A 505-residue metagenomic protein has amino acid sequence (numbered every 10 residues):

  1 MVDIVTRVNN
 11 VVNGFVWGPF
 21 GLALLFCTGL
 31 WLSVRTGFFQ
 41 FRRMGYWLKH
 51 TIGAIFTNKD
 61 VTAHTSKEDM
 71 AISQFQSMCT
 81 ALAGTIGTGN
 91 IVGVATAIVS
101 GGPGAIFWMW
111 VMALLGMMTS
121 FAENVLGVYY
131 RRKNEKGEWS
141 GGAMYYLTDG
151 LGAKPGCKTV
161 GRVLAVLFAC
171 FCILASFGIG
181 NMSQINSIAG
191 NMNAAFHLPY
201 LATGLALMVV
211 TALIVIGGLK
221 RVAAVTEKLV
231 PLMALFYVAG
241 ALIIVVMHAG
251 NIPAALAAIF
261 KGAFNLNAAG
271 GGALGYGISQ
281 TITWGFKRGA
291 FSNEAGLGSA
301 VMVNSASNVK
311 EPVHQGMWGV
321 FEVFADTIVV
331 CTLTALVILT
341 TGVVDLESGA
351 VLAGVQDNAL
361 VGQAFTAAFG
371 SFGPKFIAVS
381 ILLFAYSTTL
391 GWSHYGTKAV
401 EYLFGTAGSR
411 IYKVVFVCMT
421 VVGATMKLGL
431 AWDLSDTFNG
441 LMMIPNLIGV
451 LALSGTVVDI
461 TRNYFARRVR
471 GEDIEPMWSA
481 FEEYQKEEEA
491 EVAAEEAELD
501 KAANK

Functional and structural regions predicted by a protein language model:
M1-G84, T88, V99-A105, G116 (+2 more regions): N-terminal alpha-helical transmembrane segments of multi-pass membrane transport and channel/translocase proteins
I4-V5, R35-Q40, N90-V94, S176-A189 (+5 more regions): Transmembrane helix-loop junctions in multi-pass membrane proteins
L24-L48, L164, F168, I185-M192 (+3 more regions): Membrane-interface loop-to-helix entry segments
L32-S33, M112-G137, T148-N186, G190-I214 (+1 more regions): Helix-loop-helix module between adjacent transmembrane segments
F38-I72, T96-I106, W110, M118-T159 (+5 more regions): Flexible loop linkers connecting adjacent transmembrane helices in multi-pass alpha-helical membrane transporters
K59-I98, L126-Y129, E135-L151, I173 (+1 more regions): Alpha-helical membrane segments and immediately flanking helix-loop junctions that form or couple to the substrate/ion
L115-E123, G204-L219, V230-G250, T283 (+3 more regions): Selective recognition of specific alpha-helical transmembrane segments in multi-pass small-molecule
E123-K136, L242-A258, L266, G270-A273 (+2 more regions): Extracellular/periplasmic helix-exit of transmembrane alpha-helices
